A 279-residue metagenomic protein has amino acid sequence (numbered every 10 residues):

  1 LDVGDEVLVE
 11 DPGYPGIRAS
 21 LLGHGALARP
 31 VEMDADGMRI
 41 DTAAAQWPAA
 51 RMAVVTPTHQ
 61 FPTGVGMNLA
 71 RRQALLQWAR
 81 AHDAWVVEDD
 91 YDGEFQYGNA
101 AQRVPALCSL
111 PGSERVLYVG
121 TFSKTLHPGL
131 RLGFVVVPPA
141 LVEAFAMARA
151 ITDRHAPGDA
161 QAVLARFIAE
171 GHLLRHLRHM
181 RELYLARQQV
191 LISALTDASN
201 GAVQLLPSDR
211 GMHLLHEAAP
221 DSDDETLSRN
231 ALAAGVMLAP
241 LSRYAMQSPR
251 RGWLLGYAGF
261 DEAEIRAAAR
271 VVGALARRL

Functional and structural regions predicted by a protein language model:
L1-E6, D221-S222: Phosphate-binding glycine-rich loop
D5, A26, A81-A84, E114: A short helix->loop->beta-strand "cap" motif at the edges of active sites that frequently abuts
V9-A26, D41: Substrate-binding/gating loop at the entrance of the active-site cleft, primarily in PLP-dependent aminotransferase-like
H24, A81-H82, A234, L279: Helix C-cap/helix->beta junction micro-motif
A35-Y97: Active-site phosphate-binding strand-loop segment of PLP-dependent enzymes
G112-E182: Conserved core segment of the aminotransferase class I/II
V137, L215-P220, M237-R277: Conserved PLP-binding active-site segment of the aspartate aminotransferase-like
A165, E182-I192, V203-E217, D224: Conserved glycine-rich beta-strand-loop-beta hairpin in the small C-terminal domain of fold type I
